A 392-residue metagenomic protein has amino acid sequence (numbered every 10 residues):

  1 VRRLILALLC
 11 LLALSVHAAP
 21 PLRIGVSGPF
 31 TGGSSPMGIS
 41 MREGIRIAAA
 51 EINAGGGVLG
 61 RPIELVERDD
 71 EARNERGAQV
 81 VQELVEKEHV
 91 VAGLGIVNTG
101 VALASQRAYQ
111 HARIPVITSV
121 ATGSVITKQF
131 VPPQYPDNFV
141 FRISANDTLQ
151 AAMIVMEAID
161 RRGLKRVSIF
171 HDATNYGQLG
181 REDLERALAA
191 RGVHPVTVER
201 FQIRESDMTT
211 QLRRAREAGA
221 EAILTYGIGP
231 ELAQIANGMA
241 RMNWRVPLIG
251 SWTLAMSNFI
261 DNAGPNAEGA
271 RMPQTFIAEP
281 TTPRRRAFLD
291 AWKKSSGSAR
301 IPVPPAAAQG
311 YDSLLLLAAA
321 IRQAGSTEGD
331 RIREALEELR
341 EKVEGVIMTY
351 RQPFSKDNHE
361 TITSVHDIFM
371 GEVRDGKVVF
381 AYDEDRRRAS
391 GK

Functional and structural regions predicted by a protein language model:
I5-S15: Bacterial N-terminal signal peptides
L8, A18-K392: Extracytosolic ligand-binding ectodomains
